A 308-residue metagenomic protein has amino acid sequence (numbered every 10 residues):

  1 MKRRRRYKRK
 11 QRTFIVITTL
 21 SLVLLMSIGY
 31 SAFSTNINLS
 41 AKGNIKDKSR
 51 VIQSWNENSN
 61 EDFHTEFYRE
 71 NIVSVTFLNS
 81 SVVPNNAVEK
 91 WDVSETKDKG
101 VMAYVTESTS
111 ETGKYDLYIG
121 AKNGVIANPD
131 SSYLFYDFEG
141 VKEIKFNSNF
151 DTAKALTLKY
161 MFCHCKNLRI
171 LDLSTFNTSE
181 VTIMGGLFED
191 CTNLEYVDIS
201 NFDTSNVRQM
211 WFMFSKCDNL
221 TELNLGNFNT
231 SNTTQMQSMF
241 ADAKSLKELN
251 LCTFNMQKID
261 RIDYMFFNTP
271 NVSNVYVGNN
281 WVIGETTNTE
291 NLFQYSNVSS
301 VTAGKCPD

Functional and structural regions predicted by a protein language model:
M1-L39: Gram-positive cell-envelope targeting signals
G29, F33-D308: Negatively charged
